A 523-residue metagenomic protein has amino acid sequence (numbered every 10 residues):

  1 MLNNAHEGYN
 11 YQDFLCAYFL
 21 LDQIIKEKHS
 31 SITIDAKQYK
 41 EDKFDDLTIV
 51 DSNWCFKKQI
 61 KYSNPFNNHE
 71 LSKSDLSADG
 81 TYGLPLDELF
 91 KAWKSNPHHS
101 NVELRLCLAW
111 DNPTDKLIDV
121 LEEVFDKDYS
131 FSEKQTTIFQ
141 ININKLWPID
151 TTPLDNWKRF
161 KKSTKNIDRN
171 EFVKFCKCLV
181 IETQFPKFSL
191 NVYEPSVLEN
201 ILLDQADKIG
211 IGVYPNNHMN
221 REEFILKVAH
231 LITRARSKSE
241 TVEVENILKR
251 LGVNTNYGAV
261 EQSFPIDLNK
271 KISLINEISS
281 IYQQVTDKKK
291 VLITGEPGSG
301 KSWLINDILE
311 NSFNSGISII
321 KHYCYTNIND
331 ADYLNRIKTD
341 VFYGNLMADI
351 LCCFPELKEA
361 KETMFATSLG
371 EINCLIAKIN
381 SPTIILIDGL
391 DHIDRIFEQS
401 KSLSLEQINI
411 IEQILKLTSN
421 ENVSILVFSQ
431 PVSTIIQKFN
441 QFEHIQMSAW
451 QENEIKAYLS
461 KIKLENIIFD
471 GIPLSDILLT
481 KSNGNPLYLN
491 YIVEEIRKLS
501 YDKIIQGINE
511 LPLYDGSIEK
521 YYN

Functional and structural regions predicted by a protein language model:
M1-T33: Acidic-basic catalytic patches of nuclease active cores, encompassing PD-(D/E)XK and other metal-cofactor nuclease
M1-Y9, S52-W54, Q59-A259: Acidic metal-coordinating catalytic centers involved in nucleic-acid phosphodiester chemistry
R236-L251, I266-I275, P297, G507-N523: Winged-helix-like regulatory helical subdomains adjacent to P-loop NTPase cores
K288-N306: Walker A/P-loop nucleotide-binding motif
L304-I384, L390-R395: Post-nucleotide-binding-loop coupling segment downstream of the phosphate-binding loop, primarily in RecA-like P-loop
I305, N311, G471-S517: Amphipathic alpha-helical "lid/sensor" segments that cap RecA-like P-loop NTPase cores
I376, N380, I384-F428: Conserved Walker B catalytic segment
I445-P473, Y491-I492, Y514-N523: Conserved small helical "lid"/interfacial subdomain of P-loop NTPases
